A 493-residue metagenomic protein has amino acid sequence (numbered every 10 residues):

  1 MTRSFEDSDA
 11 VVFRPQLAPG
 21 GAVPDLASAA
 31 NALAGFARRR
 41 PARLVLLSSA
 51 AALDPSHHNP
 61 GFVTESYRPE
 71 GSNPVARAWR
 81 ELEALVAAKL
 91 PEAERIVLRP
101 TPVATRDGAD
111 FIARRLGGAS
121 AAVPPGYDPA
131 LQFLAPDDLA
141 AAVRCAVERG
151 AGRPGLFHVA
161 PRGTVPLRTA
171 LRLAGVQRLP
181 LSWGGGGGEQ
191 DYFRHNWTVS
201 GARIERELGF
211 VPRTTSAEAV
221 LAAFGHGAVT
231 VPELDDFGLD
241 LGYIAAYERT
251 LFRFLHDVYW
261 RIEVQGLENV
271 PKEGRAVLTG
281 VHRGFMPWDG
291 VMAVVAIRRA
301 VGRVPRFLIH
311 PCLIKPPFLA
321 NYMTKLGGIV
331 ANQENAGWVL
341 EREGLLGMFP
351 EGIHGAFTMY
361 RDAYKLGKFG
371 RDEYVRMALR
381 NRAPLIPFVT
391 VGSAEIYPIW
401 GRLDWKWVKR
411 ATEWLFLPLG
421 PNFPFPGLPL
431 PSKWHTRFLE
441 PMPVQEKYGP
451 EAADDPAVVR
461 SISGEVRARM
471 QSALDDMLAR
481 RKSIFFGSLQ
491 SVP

Functional and structural regions predicted by a protein language model:
M1-N31, G35-R38: NAD(P)H-binding glycine-rich loop region in Rossmannoid oxidoreductase-like domains and their noncatalytic homologs
P15, V45-S49, E83, L90 (+2 more regions): Active-site beta-alpha turn of Rossmann-fold NAD(P)-dependent dehydrogenases/reductases
V23-L26, G61-A84, P129-L134, T164 (+3 more regions): Short-chain dehydrogenase/reductase
N31-V75, I96: Conserved Rossmann-fold NAD(P)-dependent oxidoreductase catalytic core, especially the SDR/UDP-sugar
K89-L131: NAD(P)-dependent short-chain dehydrogenase/reductase
P129, L139-Q190, G201, V220-P232: Mid/C-terminal beta-alpha module of Rossmann-like enzyme folds, strongest in SDR-family dehydrogenases/epimerases
L221, V231-Y247, W338-P493: Non-catalytic C-terminal accessory region of glycerolipid acyltransferases and related lyso-lipid remodeling enzymes
F224-A296, A300-N335, R402, D475-P493: Membrane-anchoring hydrophobic helices of lipid-metabolizing enzymes
